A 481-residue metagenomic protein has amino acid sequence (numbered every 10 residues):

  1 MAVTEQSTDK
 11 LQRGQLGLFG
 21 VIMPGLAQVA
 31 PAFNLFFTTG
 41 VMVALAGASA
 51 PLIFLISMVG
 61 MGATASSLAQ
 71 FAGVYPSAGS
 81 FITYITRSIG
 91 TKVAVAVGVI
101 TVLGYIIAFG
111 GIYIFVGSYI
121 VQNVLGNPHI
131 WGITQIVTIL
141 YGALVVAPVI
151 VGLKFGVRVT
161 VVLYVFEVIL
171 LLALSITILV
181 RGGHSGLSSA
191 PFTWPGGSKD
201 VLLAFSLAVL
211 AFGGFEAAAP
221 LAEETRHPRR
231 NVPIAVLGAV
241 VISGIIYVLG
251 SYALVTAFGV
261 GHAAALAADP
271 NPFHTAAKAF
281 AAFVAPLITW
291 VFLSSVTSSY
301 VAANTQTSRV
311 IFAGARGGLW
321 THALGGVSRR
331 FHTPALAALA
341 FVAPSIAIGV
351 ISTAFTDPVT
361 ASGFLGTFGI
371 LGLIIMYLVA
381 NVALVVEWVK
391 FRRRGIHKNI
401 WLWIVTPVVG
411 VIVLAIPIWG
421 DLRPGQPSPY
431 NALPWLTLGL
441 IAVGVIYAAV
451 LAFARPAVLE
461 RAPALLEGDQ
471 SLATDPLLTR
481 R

Functional and structural regions predicted by a protein language model:
M1-T39, A44-S49, M61-G62, S66 (+2 more regions): Membrane-interface "cap" regions at the ends of multi-pass membrane proteins
S7-Q12, P51, G126-I133, V161-W290: Helix-loop-helix junctions that connect adjacent transmembrane segments in multi-pass membrane transporters
N34-W131, A239-I242, A432-G444: Extracellular loop-to-transmembrane helix junctions
T83-I85, G90, Q122-N127, L237-A303 (+1 more regions): TM-loop-TM module centered on a large, flexible mid-protein loop between adjacent transmembrane helices in multi-pass
T83-T86, G90-K92, I114-I136, L170 (+5 more regions): Helix-loop-helix connectors at the membrane interface of multi-pass transporters/channels
G117, I133-H184, A235-V240, G372-I375 (+3 more regions): Membrane-interface loop-to-helix entry segments
V159, P195, L324-H332, I374-Q426: C-terminal membrane-solvent junction of multi-pass transporters and transport-like membrane proteins
T367-M376, W401-R481: A generic transmembrane alpha-helix motif of multi-pass inner-membrane proteins
